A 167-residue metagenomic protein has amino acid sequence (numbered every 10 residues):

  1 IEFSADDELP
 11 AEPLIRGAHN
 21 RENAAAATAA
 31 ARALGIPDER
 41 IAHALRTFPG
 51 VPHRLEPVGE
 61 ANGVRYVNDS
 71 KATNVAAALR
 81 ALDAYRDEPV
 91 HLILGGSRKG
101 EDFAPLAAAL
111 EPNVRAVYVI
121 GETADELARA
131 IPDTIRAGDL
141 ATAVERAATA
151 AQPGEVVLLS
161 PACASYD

Functional and structural regions predicted by a protein language model:
I1-E2, H91, Y118, I135: Hydrophobic/aromatic beta-strand patches that form the interior of the parallel beta-sheet core in alpha/beta enzyme
L9-R115: Nucleotide phosphate-binding/pyrophosphate-handling subdomain across enzymes that bind or process nucleotide phosphates
P52-L55, Q152-V157: Short arginine-rich
L55, T134, Y166: Short clusters of hydrophobic/aromatic residues that line enzyme substrate/ligand-binding pockets
V64-R65, S165-D167: A short acidic, helix-capping loop that chelates divalent metal ions and anchors anionic groups
A104-E155: C-terminal helical cap/extension that packs against the catalytic core of soluble nucleotide-cofactor enzymes
L158-A162: Short beta-strands and strand-loop turn motifs
